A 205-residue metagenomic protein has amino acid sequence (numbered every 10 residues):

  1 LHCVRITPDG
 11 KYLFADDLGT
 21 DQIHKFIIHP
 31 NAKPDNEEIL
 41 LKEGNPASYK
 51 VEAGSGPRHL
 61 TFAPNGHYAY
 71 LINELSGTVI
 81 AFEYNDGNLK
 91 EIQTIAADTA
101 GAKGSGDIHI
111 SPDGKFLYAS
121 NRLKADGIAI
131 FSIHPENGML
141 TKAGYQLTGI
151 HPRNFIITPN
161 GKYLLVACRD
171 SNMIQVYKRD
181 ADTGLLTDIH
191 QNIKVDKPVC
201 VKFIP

Functional and structural regions predicted by a protein language model:
L1-D9, V51-H67, D98-G114, T148-Y163 (+1 more regions): Beta-rich, blade/repeat-based domains predominating in secreted/periplasmic proteins but also intracellular
A15-L18, A63, L71-E74, A119-L123 (+1 more regions): Conserved beta-strand positions in repeat-built beta-propeller and related beta-rich domains
D21-I23, G77-V79, A125-I128, N172-I174: Structural signal for beta-propeller blades
I27-L40, F82-L89, F131-G138, K178-L185: Short loop/turn segments immediately following beta-strands, especially the blade-tip and inter-blade linker loops
G44-K50, I92-T99, T141-Q146, D188-I193: A short beta-strand motif characteristic of beta-propeller blades
S105-R169: Loop/turn-rich, solvent-exposed surfaces of beta-rich toroidal or solenoidal domains
R169-M173, T187-P205: Blade-level signature of beta-propeller repeat domains, shared across WD40, Kelch, NHL, RCC1 and BNR/Asp-box propellers
